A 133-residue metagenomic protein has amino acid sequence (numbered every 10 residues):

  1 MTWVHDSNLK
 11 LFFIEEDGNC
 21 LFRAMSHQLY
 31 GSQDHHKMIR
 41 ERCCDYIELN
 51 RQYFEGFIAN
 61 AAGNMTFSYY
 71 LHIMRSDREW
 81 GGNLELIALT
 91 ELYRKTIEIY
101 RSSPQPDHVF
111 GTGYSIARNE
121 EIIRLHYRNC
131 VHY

Functional and structural regions predicted by a protein language model:
M1-F57, Y93: Active-site nucleophile-adjacent alpha helix/oxyanion-hole segment immediately C-terminal to the catalytic cysteine
I14, M65-Y69, P106: A generic short-segment signal for beta-strand/edge and adjacent turn/coil regions
I14, Q52, A59, R78 (+1 more regions): Compositionally biased, low-complexity repeat tracts
H27, C44, E48-L49, T66-Y70 (+1 more regions): Short amphipathic alpha-helical patches
G31-D34, M65, L84: Short coil/turn linker and secondary-structure boundary residues
F57-M74: Short, conserved helix/loop micro-motifs enriched in His/Cys and acidic residues
L71, R75-Y133: Deubiquitinase catalytic domains
